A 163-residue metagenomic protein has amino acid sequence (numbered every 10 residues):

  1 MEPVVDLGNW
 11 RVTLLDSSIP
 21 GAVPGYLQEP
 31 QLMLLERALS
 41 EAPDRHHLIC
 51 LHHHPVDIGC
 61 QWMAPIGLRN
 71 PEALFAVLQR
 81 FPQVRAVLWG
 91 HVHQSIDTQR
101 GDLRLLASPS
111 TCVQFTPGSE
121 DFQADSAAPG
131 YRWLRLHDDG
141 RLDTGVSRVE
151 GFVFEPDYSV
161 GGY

Functional and structural regions predicted by a protein language model:
M1-E2, W10, A128-Y131: Short hydrophobic/aromatic beta-strand or adjacent loop that forms the aromatic wall/cage of a ligand/substrate-binding
P3, R11, S18, C60-Q61 (+3 more regions): Localized chelating/binding microdomains that coordinate divalent metal ions or stabilize phosphate-bearing
P3-G8, I96-G101, L134: Short acidic-hydrophobic surface loop/beta-edge motif
N9-I19, L48-C50, L103-P109, G145-S147: Active-site-proximal beta-strand elements of phosphoester/diester hydrolases
V12, S18-P20, H54-V56, H93-Q94 (+2 more regions): Short, solvent-exposed loop/turn segments at secondary-structure junctions
P20-E29, T116-A124: Acidic/histidine-rich helix-loop elements that form or flank divalent-metal/phosphate-binding sites at the catalytic
P24-L106, G140-L142, Y158-Y163: His/acidic metal-ligating clusters that form di-metal
V77, Q99-Y163: Binuclear metal-dependent phosphoesterase catalytic core
